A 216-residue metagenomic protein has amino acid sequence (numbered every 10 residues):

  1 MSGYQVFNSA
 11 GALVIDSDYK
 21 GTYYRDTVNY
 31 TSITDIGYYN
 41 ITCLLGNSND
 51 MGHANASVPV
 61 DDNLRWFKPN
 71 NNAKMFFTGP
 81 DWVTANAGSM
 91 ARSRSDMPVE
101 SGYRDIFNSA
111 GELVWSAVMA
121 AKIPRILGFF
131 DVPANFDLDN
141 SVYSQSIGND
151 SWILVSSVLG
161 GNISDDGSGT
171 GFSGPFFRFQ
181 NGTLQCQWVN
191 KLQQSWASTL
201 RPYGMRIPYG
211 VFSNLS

Functional and structural regions predicted by a protein language model:
M1-H53, G79-G88, R92-W152, S157-I163 (+1 more regions): Extracellular receptor-binding modules and their adjoining Ser/Thr/Gly/Asp/Asn-rich linkers
D50-S57, D61-N86, T170-F179, Q185-W196: A cross-kingdom feature marking solvent-exposed beta-strand/loop segments within repeated, beta-rich binding/scaffold
I153-L154, F177, L184-C186, Y209: Hydrophobic beta-strand residues in large extracellular and virion-surface proteins
G167: Phosphate/adenylate-binding glycine loop and adjacent helical scaffold
